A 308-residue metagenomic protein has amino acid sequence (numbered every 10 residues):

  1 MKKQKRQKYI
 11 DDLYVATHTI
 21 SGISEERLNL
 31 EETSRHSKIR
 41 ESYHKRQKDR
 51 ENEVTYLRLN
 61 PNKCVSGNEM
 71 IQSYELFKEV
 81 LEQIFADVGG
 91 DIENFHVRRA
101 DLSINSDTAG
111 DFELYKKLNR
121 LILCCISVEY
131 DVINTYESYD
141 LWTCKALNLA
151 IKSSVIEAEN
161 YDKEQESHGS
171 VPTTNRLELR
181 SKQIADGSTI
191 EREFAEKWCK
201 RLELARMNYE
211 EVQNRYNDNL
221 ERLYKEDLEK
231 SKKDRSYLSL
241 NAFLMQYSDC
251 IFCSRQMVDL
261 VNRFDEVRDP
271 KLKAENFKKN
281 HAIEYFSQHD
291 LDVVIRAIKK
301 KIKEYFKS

Functional and structural regions predicted by a protein language model:
M1-R263, H289, V293, A297-K307: Structured, helix-rich domain cores that form ligand/interaction pockets
V267-K278, S308: Helix-turn-helix DNA-binding segment
H281, Y285-F286: Short, surface-exposed terminal/edge motifs of secreted or surface/virion proteins that either
